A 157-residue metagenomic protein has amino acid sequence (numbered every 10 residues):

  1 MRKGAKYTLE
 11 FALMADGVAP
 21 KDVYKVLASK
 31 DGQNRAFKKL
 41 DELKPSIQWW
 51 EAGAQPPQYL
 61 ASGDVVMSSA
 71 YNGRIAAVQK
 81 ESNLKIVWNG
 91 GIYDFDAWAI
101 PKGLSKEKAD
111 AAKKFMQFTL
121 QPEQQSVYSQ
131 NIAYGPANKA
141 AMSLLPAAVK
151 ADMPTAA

Functional and structural regions predicted by a protein language model:
M1-E10, F118-A141: Periplasmic-binding protein-like
M1-P57, A61: Extracytoplasmic ligand-binding site segments that recognize negatively charged/polar headgroups
G4-T8, N72-A76, G91-Y93, S105-K106: Solvent-exposed loop/turn segments at secondary-structure junctions within structured extracellular/periplasmic domains
L13-G17, F95-E107, V127-Q130: A bilobed periplasmic-binding-protein/Venus flytrap-type ligand-binding module shared by bacterial periplasmic
Q33-N34, K39-E42, S82-K102, V149-M153: Periplasmic-binding protein-like
R35, K39, K106-T119, V127-Q130: Short amphipathic alpha-helical coupling segments at ligand-binding clamshell hinges and other catalytic/signaling
P56-Y59, A112, Q125: Short, hydrophobic alpha-helical packing/hinge segments within bilobed ligand-binding/sensory domains
M67-N83: A ligand-binding cleft/hinge motif common to bilobed small-molecule-binding domains
